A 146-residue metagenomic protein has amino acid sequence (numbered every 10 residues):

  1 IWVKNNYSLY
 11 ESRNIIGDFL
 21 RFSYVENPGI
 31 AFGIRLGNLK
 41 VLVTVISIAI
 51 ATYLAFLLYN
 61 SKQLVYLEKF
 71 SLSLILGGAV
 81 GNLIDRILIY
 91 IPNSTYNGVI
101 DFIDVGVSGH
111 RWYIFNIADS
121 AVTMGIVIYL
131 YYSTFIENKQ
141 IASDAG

Functional and structural regions predicted by a protein language model:
I1-G146: Alpha-helical transmembrane bundles and membrane-interface segments of multipass inner-membrane proteins
